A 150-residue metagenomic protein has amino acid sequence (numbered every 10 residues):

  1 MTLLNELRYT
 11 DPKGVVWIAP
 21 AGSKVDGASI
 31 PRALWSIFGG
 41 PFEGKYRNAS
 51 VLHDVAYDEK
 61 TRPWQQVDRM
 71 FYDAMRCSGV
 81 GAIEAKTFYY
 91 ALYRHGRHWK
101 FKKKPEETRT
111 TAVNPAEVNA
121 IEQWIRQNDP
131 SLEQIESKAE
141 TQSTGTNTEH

Functional and structural regions predicted by a protein language model:
M1-H150: Extended terminal accessory/targeting regions
